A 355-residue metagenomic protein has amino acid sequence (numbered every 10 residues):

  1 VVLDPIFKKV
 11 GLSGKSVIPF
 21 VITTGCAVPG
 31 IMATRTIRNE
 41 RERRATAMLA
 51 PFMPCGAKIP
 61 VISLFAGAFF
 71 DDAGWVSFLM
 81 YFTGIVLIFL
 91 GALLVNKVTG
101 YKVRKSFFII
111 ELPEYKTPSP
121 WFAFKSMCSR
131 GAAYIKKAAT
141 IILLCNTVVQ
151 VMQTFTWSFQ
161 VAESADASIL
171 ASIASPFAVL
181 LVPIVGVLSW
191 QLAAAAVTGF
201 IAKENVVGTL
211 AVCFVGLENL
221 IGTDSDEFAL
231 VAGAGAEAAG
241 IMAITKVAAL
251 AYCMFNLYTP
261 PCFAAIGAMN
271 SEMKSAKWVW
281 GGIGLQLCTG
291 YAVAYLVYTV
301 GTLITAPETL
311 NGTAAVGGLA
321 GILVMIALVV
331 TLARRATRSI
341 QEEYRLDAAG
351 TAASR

Functional and structural regions predicted by a protein language model:
V1-P29, Y101-S126, L170-S172, P176 (+2 more regions): Juxtamembrane inter-helical linkers in multi-pass membrane proteins
I6, P51-P54, F69-F70, V76-G91 (+3 more regions): Small-residue-enriched core segments of transmembrane alpha-helices in multipass membrane transport and channel
V10, S16, I31-A45, T147-L287: Extended, low-charge hydrophobic alpha-helical regions
P19-T23, V28-S106, A211: Conserved phosphate-handling catalytic cores of large alpha/beta enzymes
F52, G56-F78, G267-S275, A292-N311: Transmembrane helix-loop junctions at the membrane interface of multipass transporters and ion channels
A66-A68, Y81-N96, I142-T154, Y252-N256 (+3 more regions): Hydrophobic core segments of alpha-helical transmembrane domains in multi-pass membrane transport and ion-translocation
D72, Y101, K105, Y115-V161 (+2 more regions): Long hydrophobic segments that form regular secondary structure
K97, V329-L346: Membrane-interface capping segments at transmembrane-helix boundaries
